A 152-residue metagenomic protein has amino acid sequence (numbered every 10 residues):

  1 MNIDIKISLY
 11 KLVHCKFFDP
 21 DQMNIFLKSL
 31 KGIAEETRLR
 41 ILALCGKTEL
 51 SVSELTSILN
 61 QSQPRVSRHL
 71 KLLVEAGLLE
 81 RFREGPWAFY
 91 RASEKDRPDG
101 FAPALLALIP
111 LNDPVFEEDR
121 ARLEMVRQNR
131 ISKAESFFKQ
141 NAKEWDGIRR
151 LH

Functional and structural regions predicted by a protein language model:
N2-I25, R97-L151: Amphipathic alpha-helical dimerization/coiled-coil segments that flank or bridge DNA-binding/regulatory modules
N24-R65, P86-D96: N-terminal helix-turn-helix DNA-binding core of bacterial DNA-binding proteins
E36-L39, S51, L79, S132 (+1 more regions): A general structural signal for well-ordered secondary-structure junctions
S57, V74-E75: Alpha-helical residues within the helix-turn-helix
L70-K71: Short, hydrophobic-biased segments on the C-terminal half of alpha helices that form "recognition helices"
E75-E84, R91-S93: Beta-hairpin "wing" of winged helix-turn-helix
